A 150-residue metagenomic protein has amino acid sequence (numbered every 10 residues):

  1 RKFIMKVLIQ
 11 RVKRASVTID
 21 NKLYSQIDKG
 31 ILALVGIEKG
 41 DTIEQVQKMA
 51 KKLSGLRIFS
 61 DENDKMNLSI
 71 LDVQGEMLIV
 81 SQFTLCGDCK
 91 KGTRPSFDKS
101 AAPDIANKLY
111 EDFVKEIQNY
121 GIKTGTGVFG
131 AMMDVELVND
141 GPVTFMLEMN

Functional and structural regions predicted by a protein language model:
R1-I4: Short, Lys/Arg-enriched N-terminal segments with co-localized hydrophobic residues within the first ~10-30 amino acids
Q10, G36, S81, E136 (+1 more regions): Short beta-strand segments
K22-Q74, T84-K115, N119: Compact, glycine-rich, soluble single-domain proteins
M49, V80, V143: Residue-level signal for inorganic ion chemistry
E62-M77, G125-L137: Glycine/charge-rich, flexible interdomain linkers and switch-proximal surface loops that mediate coupling
F97-N150: Positively charged, low-complexity, intrinsically disordered RNA-binding extensions
